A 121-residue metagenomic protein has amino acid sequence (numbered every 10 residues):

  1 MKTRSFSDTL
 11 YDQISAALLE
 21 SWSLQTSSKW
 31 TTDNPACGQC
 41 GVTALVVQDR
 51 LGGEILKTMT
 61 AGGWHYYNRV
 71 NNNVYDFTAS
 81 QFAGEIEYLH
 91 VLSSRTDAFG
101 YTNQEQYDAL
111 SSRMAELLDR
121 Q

Functional and structural regions predicted by a protein language model:
M1-Q121: A structural boundary/capping signal
